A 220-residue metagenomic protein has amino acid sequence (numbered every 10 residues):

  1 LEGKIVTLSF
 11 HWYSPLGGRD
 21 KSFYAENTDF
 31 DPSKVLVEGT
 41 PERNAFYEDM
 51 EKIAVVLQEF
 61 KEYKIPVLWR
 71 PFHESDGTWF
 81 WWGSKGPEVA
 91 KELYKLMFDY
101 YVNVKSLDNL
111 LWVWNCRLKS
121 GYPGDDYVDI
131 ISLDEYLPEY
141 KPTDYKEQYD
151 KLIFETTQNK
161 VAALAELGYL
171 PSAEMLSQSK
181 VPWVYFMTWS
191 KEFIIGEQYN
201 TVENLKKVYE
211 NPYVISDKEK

Functional and structural regions predicted by a protein language model:
L1-L96, N103, L107: Substrate-binding cleft of extracellular glycoside hydrolase catalytic domains
E2-T7, E62-L68, K105-L111, D126-D129 (+2 more regions): Loop/turn elements at helix/coil->beta-strand transitions in domains of secreted/extracellular proteins
L36-E42, K61, S132-P138, S190-E192: Cell-envelope and extracellular/periplasmic
K52-V56, W114-Y122, T143-L152, G168-S177: Alpha-helical scaffolding within the catalytic cores of extracellular/periplasmic polymer-degrading hydrolases
R70-F72, D76, Y94-S120, K160-L170: Aromatic-lined carbohydrate-recognition surfaces of secreted/lumenal glycan-active proteins
E88-D108, E139-A162: Active-site neighborhood of glycoside hydrolase catalytic domains
L118-K141, T188-W189: Aromatic- and acid-rich polysaccharide-binding/catalytic face of secreted or lumenal carbohydrate-active enzymes
K160-K220: Substrate-binding cleft of secreted/luminal carbohydrate-active enzymes
